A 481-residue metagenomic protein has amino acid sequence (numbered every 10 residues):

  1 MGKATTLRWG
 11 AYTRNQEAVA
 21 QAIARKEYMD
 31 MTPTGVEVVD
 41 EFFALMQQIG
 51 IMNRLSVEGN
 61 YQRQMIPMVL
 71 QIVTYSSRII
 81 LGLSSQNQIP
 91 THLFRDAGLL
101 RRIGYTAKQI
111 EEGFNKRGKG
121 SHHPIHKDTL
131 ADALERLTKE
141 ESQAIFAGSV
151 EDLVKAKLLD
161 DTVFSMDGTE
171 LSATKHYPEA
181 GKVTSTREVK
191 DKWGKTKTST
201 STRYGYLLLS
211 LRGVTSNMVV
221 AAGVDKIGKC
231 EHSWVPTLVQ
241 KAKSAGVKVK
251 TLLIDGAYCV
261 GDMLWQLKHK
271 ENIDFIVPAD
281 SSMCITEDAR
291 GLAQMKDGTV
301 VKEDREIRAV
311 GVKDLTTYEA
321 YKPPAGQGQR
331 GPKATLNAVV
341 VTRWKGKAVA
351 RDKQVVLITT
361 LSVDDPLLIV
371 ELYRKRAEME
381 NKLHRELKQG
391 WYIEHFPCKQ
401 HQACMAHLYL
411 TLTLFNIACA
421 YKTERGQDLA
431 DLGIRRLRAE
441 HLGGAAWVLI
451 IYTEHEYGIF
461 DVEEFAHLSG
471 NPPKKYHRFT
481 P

Functional and structural regions predicted by a protein language model:
N15-G113, E454, G458-V462: Gly/serine-rich nucleotide phosphate-binding loop at the start of the catalytic core of nucleotide/ADP-ribose-handling
D30-P33, D297-Q329, Q389-H401, T411-P481: A short, flexible helix-boundary coil/loop motif
R102-R136: Major-groove recognition helix of helix-turn-helix-like DNA-binding domains
K127-T215: Active-site-proximal, Lys/Arg-enriched surface segment that forms a nucleic-acid-binding/basic interface patch
E188-K248: Electropositive, glycine- and tryptophan-enriched low-complexity nucleic-acid-binding patches
A222-V340: An internal, acidic/charged active-site-proximal segment that coordinates divalent cations and/or engages
G256, D364-C398: Short amphipathic alpha-helical "interface-anchor" segments enriched in bulky aromatics
